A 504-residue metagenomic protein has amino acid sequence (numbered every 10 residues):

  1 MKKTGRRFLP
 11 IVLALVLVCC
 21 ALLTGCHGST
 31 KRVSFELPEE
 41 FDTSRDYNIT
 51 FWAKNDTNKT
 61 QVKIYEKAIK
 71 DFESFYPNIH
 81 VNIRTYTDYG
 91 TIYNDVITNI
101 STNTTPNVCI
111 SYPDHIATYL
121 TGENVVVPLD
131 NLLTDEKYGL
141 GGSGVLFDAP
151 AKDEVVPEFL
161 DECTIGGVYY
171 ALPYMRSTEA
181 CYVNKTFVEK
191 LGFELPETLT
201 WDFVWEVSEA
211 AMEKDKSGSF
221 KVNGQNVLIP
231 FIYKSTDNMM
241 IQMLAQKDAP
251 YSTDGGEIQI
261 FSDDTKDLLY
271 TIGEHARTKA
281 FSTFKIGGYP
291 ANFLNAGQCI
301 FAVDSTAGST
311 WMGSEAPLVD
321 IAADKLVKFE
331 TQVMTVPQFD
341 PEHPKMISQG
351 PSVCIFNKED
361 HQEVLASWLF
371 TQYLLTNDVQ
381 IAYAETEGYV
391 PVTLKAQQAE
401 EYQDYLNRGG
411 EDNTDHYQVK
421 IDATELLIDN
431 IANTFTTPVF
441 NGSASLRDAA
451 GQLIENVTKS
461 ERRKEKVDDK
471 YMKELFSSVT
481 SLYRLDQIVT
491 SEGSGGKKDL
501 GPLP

Functional and structural regions predicted by a protein language model:
M1-I49, S74, M472, T480-P504: Short, low-complexity disordered leader/linker segments with a strong preference for bacterial N-terminal type II
E36-L37, P113-T178, F220-K221, A323-P337: Hinge/lid segment of periplasmic solute-binding proteins
D46-T50, N55-A117, N292: Early extracytoplasmic/lumenal segment of secretory-pathway proteins
H80, Y270, E274-T278, D320-A396: Extracytoplasmic/periplasmic substrate-recognition and gating elements
D130-D153, E197, V222-N223, I229 (+3 more regions): Short, solvent-exposed loop/beta-turn-alpha elements that line the ligand-binding surface or hinge of extracytoplasmic
F159-Y174, E179, F203-E257: Extracytoplasmic/periplasmic solute-binding protein
V207-E209, D254-G287, T331-Q332, V336: Glycine-centered hinge/linker elements that transmit conformational signals in sensory and ligand-binding systems
D412-P504: Conserved C-terminal helix/tail region of periplasmic/extracytoplasmic solute-binding proteins
